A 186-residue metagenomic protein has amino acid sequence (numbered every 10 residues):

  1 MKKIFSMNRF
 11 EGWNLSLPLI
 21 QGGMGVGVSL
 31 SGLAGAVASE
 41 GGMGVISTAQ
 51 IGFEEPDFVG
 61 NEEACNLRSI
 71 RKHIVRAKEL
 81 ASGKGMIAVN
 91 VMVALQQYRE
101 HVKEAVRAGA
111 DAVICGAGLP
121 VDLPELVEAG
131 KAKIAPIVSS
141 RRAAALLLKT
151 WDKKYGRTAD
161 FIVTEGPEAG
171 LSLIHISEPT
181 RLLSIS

Functional and structural regions predicted by a protein language model:
M1-S177: Active-site entrance/lid segments in N-terminal catalytic domains of soluble metabolic enzymes
I174-S186: Single conserved hydrophobic/aromatic residue that forms the stacking wall/gate of nucleotide- or nucleobase-binding
